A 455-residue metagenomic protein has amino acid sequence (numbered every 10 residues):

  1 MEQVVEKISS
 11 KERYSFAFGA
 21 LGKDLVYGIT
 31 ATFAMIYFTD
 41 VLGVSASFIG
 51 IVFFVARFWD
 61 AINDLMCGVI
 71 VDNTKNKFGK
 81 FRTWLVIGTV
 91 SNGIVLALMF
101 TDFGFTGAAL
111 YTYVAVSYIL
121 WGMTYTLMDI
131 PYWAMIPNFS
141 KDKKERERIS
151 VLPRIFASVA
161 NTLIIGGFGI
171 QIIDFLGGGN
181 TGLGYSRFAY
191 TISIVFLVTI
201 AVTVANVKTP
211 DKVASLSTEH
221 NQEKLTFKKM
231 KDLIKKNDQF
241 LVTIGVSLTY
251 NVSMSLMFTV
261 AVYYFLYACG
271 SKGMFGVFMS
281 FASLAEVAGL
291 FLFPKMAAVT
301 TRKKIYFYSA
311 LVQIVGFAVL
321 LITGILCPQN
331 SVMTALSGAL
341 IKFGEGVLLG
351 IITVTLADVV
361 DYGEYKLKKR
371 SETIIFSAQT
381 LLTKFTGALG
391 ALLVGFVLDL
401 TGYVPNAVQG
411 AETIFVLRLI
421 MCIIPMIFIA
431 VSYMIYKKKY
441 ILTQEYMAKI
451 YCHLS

Functional and structural regions predicted by a protein language model:
E2-S455: Membrane-embedded alpha-helical bundles of multi-pass transporters/translocases, especially carrier/permease families
